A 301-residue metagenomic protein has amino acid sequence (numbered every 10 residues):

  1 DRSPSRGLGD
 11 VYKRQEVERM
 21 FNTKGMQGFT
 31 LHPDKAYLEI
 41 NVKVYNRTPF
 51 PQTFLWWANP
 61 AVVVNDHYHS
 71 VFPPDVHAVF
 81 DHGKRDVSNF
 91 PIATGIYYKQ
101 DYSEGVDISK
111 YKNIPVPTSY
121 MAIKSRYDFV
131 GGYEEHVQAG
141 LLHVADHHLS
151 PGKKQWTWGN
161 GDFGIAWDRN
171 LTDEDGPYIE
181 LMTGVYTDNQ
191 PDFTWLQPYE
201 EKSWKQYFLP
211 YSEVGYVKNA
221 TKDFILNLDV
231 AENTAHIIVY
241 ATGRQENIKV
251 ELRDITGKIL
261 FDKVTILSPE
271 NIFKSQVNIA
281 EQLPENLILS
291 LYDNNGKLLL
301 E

Functional and structural regions predicted by a protein language model:
D1-Y12: Single conserved hydrophobic/aromatic residue that forms the stacking wall/gate of nucleotide- or nucleobase-binding
R14-V17, V42-V44, E200-E213, Y292: Short, hydrophobic/aromatic-enriched beta-strand segments in well-ordered soluble domains
A36, R47-L55, N59-E201, L209: A contiguous, surface-exposed recognition patch within enzymatic or periplasmic domains that forms
K43-T48, V239-A241: Asparagine-centered strand-capping/turn motif at beta-strand->loop junctions
V214-Q245: Surface beta-strand/loop "capping" patches
T234-K263, L287-I288: Beta-strand-rich binding/interaction modules
V250, E281-G296: Short, aromatic- and glycine-rich surface loops/edge beta-strands on solvent-exposed regions
K263-V264, G296-E301: Edge beta-strands of extracellular beta-sandwich domains
